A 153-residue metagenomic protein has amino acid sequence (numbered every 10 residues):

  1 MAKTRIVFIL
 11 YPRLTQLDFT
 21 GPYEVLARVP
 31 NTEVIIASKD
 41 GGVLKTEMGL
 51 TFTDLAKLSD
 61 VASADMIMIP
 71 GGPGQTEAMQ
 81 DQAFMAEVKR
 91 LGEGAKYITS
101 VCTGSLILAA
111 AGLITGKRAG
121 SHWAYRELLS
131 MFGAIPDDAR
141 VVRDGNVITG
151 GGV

Functional and structural regions predicted by a protein language model:
M1-I98, S105-A110, R126-S130, I135-D138 (+1 more regions): Extended, subdomain-level signal for the structured scaffold at the beginning of enzyme domains
L10, S121, G151: Small/polar loops that bind or transfer phosphate-bearing groups
E77-A78, T115, T149: Short, surface-exposed loop/turn motifs that are enriched in glycine and acidic residues and include a nearby proline
S100-V101, S121-H122: Replace "coordinates the UDP/GDP/TDP-sugar" with "coordinates nucleotide-activated sugar donors
L108-S121: Short beta-strand and adjoining strand-loop segment in the mid-core of the Rossmann-like NAD(P)-dependent dehydrogenase
N146-V153: Conserved anion/nucleotide-ligand pocket segment
